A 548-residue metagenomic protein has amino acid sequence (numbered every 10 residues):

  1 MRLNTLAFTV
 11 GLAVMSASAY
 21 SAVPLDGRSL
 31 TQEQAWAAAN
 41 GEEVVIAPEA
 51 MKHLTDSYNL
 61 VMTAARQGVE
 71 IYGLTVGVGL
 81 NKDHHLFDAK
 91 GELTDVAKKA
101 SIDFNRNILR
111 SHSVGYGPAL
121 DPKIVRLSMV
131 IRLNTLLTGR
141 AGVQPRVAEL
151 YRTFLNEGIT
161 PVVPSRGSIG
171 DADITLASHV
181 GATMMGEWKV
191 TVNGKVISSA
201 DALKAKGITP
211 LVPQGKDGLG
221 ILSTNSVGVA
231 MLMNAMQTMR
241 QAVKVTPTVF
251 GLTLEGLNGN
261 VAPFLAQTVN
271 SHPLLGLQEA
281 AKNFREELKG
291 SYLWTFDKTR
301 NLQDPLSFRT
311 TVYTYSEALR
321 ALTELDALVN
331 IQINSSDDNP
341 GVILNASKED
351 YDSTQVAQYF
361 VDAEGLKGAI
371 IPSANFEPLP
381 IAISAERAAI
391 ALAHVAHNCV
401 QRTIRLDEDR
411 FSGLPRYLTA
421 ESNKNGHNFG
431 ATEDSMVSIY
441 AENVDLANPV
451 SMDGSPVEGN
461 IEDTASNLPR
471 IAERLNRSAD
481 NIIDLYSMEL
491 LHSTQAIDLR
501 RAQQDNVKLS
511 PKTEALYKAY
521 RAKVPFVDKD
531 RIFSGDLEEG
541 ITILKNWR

Functional and structural regions predicted by a protein language model:
M1-A19: Gram-negative bacterial Sec-dependent N-terminal signal peptides
A22-A65, V69, S111, G115-G117 (+3 more regions): C-terminal auxiliary extensions adjacent to catalytic cores
V69-I71, H84, K98, A280-A281: Polyanion/phosphate-binding surface patch
L80-I102: Glycine-rich loop at the start of a catalytic domain that most often binds anionic cofactors/ligands
S101-V162: Anion-binding (especially nucleotide phosphate/pyrophosphate-binding) glycine-rich loop and adjoining beta-alpha core
S165-G167: Cysteine-centered functional microenvironments
